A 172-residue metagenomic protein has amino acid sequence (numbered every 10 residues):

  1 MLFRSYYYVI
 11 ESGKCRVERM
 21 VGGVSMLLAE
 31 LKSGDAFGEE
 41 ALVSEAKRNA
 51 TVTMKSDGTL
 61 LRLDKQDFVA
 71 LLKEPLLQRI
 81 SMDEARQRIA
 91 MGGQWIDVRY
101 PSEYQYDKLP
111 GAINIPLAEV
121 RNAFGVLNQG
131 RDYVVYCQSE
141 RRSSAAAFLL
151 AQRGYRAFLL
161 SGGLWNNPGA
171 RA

Functional and structural regions predicted by a protein language model:
M1-L2: Short, small-residue-biased leader/transition segments that mark boundaries at the very start of proteins
S5-E11, L28-A29, V52: His/acidic/aromatic-lined binding-pocket segments of jelly-roll/cupin-type domains and related regulatory beta-sandwich
I10, W95-R99, I115: Short hydrophobic beta-strand that contains or immediately precedes a catalytic carboxylate
C15, R19-G22, D35-A36, A41-A50 (+4 more regions): Rhodanese-like catalytic fold shared by cysteine-dependent sulfurtransferases and DSP/PTP-type phosphatases
S25: Contiguous mid-protein beta-loop-alpha structural module that forms a pocket-lining wall or clamp of enzyme active
K32: Conserved nucleotide-binding/hydrolysis modules and their immediate coupling elements across P-loop/ASCE NTPase motors
I89-A90, W95: Extracytoplasmic/periplasm-facing segments of secreted or lipoprotein envelope proteins
Y136: Short, surface-exposed ligand- or partner-binding patches at beta-edge/loop junctions that are enriched in aromatics
